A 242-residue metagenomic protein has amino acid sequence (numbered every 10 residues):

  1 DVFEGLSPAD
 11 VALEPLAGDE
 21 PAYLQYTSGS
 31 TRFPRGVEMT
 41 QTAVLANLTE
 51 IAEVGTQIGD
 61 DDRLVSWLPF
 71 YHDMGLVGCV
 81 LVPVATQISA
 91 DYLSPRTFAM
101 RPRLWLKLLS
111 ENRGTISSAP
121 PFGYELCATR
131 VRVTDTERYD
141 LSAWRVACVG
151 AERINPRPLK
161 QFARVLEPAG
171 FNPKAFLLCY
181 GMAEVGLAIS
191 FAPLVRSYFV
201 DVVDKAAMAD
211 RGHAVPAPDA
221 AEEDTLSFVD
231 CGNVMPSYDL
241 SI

Functional and structural regions predicted by a protein language model:
D1-F3, T97, G114-R164, F176-L187 (+1 more regions): Adenylate-forming
D1-G18, F33, V131, C148 (+3 more regions): ANL superfamily adenylate-forming
L6-Y26, F33, N47, T56-R63: Conserved pre-ATP/AMP-binding loop-to-beta segment of ANL
A17, V37, Q41, W67-F70 (+4 more regions): Hydrophobic alpha-helical scaffolding
P21, T27-S30, L64, S117 (+2 more regions): Conserved S/T- and glycine-rich ATP-binding loop of Class I adenylate-forming
A43, N47, C79, L104-L108 (+3 more regions): Alpha-helical scaffold elements adjacent to nucleotide-binding pockets in ATP/GTP-utilizing enzyme cores
L45-R63, F70-T115, R130-T134, L194: Conserved AMP-binding/adenylation subdomain of ANL enzymes
R145-A147, I154-I242: Conserved AMP-binding/adenylate-forming
